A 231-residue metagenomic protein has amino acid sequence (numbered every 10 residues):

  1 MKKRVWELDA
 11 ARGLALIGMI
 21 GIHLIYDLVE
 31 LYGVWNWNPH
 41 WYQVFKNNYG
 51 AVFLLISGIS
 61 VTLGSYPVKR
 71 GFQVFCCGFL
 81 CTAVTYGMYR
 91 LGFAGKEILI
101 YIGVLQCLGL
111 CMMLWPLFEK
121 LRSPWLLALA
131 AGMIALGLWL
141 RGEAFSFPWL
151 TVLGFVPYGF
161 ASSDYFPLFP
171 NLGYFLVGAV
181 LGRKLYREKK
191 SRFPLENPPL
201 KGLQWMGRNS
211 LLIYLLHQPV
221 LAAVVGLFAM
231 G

Functional and structural regions predicted by a protein language model:
M1-G231: Alpha-helical transmembrane segments and their immediate juxtamembrane cytosolic regions
